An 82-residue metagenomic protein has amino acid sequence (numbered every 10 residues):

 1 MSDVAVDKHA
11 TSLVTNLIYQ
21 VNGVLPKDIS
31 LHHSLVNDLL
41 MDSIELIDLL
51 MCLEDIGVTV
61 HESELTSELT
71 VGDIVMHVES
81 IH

Functional and structural regions predicted by a protein language model:
S2-I44, L49-H82: Phosphopantetheine-dependent thiolation modules in NRPS/PKS and related acyl-activating systems
